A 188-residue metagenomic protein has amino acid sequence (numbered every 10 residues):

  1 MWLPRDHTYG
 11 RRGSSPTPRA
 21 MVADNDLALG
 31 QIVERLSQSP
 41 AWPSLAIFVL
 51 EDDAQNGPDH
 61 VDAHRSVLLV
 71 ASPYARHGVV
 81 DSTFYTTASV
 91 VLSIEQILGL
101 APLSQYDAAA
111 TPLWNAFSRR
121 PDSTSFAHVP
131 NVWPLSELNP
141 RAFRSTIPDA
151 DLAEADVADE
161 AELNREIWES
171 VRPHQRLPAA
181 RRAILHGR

Functional and structural regions predicted by a protein language model:
W2-D6, T17-S44, G57-D59, S66 (+1 more regions): Membrane-interface soluble catalytic domains
H7-R11: Short acidic/His/Gly/Ser-rich catalytic and metal-binding motifs that mark active-site loops of diverse hydrolases
L45-D53: Acidic/histidine-rich, metal-coordinating catalytic segments
